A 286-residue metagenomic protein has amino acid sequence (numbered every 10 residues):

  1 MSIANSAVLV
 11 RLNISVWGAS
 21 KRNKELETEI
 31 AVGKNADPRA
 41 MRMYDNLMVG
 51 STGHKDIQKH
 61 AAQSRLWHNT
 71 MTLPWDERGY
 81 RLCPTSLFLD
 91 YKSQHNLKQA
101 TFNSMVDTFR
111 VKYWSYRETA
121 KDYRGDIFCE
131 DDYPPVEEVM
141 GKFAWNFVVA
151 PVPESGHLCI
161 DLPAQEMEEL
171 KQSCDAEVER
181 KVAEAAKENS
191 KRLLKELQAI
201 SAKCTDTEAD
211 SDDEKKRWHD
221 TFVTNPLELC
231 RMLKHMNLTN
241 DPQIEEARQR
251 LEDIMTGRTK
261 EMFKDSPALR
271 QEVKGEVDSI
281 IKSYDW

Functional and structural regions predicted by a protein language model:
M1-M140: Leu/Val/Ala/Ile-rich N-terminal alpha-helices, chiefly Sec-type signal peptides and the beginnings
S2-I3, T207, I281-W286: Short acidic DE-rich linear segments
V8-I14, T28, L158-L162, Q271 (+1 more regions): Hydrophobic transmembrane signal anchors and adjacent membrane-proximal interface regions, especially in viral
S20-G50, H157-E169, D175-K191, E214-T221: Charged, low-complexity, helix/coiled-coil-prone segments
P38, P74, P84, P134-P135 (+5 more regions): Proline-rich intrinsically disordered, low-complexity coils
G50-M71, E137-P151, E184-K195, T221 (+1 more regions): Amphipathic, heptad-repeat alpha-helices with coiled-coil/zipper character that mediate oligomerization and scaffolding
C83-E208: Long amphipathic alpha-helical segments with strong coiled-coil/leucine-zipper propensity
D213, R217-W286: C-terminal structured domains
